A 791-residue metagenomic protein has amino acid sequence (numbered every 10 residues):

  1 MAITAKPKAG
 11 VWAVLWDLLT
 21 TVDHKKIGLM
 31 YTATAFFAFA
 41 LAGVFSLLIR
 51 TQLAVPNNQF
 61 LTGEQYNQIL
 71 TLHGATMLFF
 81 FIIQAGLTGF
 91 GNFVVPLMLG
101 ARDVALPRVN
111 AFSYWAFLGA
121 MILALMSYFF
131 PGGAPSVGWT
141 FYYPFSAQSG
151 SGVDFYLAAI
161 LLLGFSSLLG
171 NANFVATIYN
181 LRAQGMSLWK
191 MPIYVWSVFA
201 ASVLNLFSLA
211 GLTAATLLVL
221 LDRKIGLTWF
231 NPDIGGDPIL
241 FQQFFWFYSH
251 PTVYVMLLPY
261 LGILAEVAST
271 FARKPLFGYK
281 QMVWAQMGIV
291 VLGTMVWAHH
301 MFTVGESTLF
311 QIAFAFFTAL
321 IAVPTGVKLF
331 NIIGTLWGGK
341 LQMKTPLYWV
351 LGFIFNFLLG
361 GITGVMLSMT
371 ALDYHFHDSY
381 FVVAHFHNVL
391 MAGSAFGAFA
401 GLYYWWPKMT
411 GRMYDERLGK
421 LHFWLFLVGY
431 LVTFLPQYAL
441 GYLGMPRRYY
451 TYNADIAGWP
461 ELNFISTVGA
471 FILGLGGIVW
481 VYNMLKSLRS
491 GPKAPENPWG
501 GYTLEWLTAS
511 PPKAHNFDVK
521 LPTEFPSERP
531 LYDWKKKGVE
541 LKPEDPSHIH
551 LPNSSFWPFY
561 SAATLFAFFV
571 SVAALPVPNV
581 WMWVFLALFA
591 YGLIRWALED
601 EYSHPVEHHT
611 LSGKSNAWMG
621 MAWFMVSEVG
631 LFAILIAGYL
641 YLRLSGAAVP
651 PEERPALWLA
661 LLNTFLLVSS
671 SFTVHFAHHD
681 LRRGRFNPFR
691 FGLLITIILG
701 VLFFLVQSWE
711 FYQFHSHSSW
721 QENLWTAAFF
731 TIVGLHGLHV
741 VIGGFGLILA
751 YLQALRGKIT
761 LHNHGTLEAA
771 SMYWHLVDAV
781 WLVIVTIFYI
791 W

Functional and structural regions predicted by a protein language model:
A2-L661, S708-Q721, W725, G734 (+4 more regions): Membrane-embedded and interfacial regions of multi-pass energy-transducing membrane proteins
R417, R683-G692, Y751-V777: Interfacial loop-to-transmembrane junctions
L659-N663, L667, S671-T673: Glycine- and small hydrophobic-enriched segments that form the cores of compact globular domains
F672-L705: Hydrophobic transmembrane alpha-helical segments that form the core helix bundle of multi-pass membrane enzymes
P688-F689, Q713, L747: Generic detector of multi-pass transmembrane helix bundles and their immediately adjacent loops in polytopic membrane
A728-L749: Alpha-helical transmembrane segments of helical membrane proteins, especially in multi-pass transport, channel
L782-W791: Juxtamembrane boundary at the C-terminal end of a transmembrane helix
